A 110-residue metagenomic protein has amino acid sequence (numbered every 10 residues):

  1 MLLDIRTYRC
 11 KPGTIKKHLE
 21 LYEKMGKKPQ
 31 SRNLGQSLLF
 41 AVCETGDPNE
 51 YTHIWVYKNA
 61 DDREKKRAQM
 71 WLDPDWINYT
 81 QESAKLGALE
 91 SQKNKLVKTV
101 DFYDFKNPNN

Functional and structural regions predicted by a protein language model:
M1-N78, E82-N110: Short S/T/G/P-rich N-terminal loop/turn motif that feeds into the first structured element of a domain
